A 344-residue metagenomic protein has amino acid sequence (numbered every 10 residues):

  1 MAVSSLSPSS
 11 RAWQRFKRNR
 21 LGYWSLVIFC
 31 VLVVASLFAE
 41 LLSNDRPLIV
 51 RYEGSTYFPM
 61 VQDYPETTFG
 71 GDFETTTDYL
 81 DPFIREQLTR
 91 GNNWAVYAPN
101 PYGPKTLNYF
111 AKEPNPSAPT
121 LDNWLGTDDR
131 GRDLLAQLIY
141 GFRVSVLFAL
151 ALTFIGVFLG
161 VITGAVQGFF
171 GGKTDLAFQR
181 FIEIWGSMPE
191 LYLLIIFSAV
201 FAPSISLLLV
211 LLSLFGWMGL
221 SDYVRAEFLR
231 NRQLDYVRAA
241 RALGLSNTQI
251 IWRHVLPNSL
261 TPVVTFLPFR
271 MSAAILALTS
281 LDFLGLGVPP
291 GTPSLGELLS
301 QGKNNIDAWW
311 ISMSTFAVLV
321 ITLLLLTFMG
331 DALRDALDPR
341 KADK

Functional and structural regions predicted by a protein language model:
M1-V157, V161, A165, G291 (+2 more regions): Gly/Trp-centered helix-boundary motif
T127-K344: Alpha-helical transmembrane segments of integral membrane proteins, especially multi-pass inner/plasma-membrane
